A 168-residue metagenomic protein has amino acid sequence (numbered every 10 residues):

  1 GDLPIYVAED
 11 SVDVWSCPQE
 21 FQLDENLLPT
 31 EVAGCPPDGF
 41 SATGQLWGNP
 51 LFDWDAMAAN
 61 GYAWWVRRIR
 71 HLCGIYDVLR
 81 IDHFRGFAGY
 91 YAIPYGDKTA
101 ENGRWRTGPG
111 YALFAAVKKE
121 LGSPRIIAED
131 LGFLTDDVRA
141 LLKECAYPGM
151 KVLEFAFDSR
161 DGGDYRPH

Functional and structural regions predicted by a protein language model:
D2: Conserved hydrophobic/aromatic pocket- or pore-lining residues that grip, position, or stack substrates in active sites
Y6-H168: Alpha-amylase-like alpha-glycosidases and glucanotransferases acting on alpha-linked glucans and related
